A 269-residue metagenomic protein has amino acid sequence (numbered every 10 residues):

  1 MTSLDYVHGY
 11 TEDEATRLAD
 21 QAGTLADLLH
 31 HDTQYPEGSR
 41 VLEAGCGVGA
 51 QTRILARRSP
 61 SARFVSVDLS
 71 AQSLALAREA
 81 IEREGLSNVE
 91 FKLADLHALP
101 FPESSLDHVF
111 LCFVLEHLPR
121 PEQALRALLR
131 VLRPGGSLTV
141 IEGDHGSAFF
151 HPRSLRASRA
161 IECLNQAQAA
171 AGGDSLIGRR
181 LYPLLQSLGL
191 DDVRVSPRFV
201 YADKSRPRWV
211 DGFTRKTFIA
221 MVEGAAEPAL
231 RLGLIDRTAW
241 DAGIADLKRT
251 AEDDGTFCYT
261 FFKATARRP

Functional and structural regions predicted by a protein language model:
S3-G23: Class I SAM-dependent methyltransferase Rossmann-like catalytic core, especially the SAM/SAH-binding loop
V7, R194-F257: C-terminal helical/coil "lid" or tail adjacent to the Rossmann-like core of SAM-dependent
D20-S39, I54: Conserved alpha-helix/loop element of class I SAM-dependent methyltransferases that forms part of the SAM/SAH-binding
L42, V48-A98: Class I SAM-dependent methyltransferase SAM/SAH-binding core
H97-H108: A short acidic, Gly/Pro-enriched loop at the edge of an enzyme's catalytic core that lines a small-molecule cofactor
D107-P121: A short SAM/SAH-binding and catalytic strip from SAM-dependent methyltransferases
E122-S137: A short glycine-rich, Lys/Arg-flanked "PGG" loop and its adjoining helix->strand segment in the class I
T139-R208, K216: Conserved catalytic/acceptor-binding region of the Class I
